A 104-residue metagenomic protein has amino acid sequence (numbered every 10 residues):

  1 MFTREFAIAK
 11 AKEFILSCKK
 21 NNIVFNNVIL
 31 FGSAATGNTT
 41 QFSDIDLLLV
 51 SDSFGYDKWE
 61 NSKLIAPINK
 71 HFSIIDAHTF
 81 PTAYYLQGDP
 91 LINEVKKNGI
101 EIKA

Functional and structural regions predicted by a protein language model:
M1-N26, T36-Q41, D52-A104: Catalytic core of pol beta-like nucleotidyltransferases
F31-S33: Glycine-rich beta-strand-to-loop/alpha-helix junction loops that act as flexible
S43-I45: Short, conserved active-site loops that position catalytic residues or coordinate cofactors/metal ions across diverse
L48-V50: Short hydrophobic/aromatic beta-strand micro-patches that form the beta-sheet surface supporting nucleotide- or nucleic
